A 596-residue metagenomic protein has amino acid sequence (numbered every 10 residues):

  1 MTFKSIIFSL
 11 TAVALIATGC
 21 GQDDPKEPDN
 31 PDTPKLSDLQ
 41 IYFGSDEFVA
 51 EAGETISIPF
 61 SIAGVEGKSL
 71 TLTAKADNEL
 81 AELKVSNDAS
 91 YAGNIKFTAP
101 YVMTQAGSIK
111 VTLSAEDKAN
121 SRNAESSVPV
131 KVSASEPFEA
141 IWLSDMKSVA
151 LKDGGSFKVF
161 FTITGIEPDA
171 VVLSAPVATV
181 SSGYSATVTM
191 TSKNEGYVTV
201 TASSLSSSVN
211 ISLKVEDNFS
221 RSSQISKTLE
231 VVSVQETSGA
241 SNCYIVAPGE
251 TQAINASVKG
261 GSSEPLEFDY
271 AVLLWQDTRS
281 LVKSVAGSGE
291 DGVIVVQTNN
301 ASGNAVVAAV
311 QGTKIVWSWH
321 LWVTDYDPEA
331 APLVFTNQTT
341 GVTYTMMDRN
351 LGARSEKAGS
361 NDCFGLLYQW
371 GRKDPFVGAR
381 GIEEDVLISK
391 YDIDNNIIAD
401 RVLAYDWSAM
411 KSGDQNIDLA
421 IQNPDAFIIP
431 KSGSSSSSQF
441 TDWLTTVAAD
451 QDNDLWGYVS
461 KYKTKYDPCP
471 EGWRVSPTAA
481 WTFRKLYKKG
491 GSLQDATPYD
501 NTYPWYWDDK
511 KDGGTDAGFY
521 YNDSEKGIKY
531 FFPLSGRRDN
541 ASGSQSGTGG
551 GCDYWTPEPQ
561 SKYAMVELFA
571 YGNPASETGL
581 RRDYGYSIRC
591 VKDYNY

Functional and structural regions predicted by a protein language model:
S9, V13-E47, A119-W142, N218-V234 (+1 more regions): Bacterial Sec-dependent N-terminal signal peptides
Q40-Y42, K75-N94, F138, W142 (+4 more regions): Low-complexity "stalk/linker" and mucin-like segments enriched in Ser/Thr/Pro/Ala/Gly
F48-E54, S148-G155: Short, solvent-exposed loop/linker segments at the N-terminal edge of repeated beta-sheet extracellular domains
F60-E66, D117, F161-E167, D217: Extracellular acidic, Ser/Thr/Pro-rich low-complexity tracts
N94-A106, G196-S207, G289-S302: Extracellular/luminal low-complexity segments enriched in Ser/Thr/Pro
Q105-A119, S207-N218, S302-Q311: A short beta-strand micro-motif common to beta-rich folds, especially ectodomain repeats
V232-K463, Q560, R582-Y584, I588 (+1 more regions): Short, compositionally biased
A353, S436-Y596: C-terminal, surface-exposed recognition/capping segments
